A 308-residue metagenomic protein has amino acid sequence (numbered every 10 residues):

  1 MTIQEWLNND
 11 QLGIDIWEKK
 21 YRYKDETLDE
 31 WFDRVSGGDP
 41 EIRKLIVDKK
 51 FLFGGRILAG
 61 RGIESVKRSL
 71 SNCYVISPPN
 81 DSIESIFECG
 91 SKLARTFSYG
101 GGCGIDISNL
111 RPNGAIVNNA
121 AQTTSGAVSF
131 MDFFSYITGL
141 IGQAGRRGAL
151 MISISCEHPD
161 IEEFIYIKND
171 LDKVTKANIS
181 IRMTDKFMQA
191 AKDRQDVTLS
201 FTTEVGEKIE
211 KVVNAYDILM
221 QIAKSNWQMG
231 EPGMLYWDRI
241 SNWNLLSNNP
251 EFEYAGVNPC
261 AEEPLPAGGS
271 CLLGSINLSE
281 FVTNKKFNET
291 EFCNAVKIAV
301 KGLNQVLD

Functional and structural regions predicted by a protein language model:
M1-D308: Extended catalytic cores of very large enzyme megasubunits
